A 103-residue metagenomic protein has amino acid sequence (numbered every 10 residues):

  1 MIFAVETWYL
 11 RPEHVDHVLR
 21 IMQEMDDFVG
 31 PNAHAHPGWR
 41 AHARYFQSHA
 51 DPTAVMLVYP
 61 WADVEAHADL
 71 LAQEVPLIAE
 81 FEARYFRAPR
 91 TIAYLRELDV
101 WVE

Functional and structural regions predicted by a protein language model:
M1-I2, S48-P52: Short, flexible turn/loop "capping" segments at secondary-structure junctions
M1-Y9, M56: Active-site-flanking beta-strand signature of metal-NTP-handling nucleotidyl enzymes and homologous cyclase-like
Y9-M22: Short, surface-exposed ligand-recognition loops at beta-strand->loop->(often short) alpha-helix junctions that present
P12-H14, D63-E65, L98: Residues that cap or initiate secondary-structure elements
E24-A41, A50-D51, P60-Y94: An amphipathic, aromatic/His-enriched active-site/gating alpha helix that lines ligand/cofactor pockets
A54, H67, V102: Short catalytic/ligand-binding loop motif for oxyanion handling, primarily in non-cytosolic enzymes, centered on
R96-E103: Short, low-order "capping/linker" segments at domain edges
